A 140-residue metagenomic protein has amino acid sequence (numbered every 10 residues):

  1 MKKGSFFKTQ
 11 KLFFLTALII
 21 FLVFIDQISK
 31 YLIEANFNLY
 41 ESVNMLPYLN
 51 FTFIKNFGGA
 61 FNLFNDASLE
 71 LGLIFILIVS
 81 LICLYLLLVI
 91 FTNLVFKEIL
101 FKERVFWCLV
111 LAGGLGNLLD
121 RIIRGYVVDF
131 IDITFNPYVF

Functional and structural regions predicted by a protein language model:
M1-F140: Alpha-helical transmembrane bundles and membrane-interface segments of multipass inner-membrane proteins
